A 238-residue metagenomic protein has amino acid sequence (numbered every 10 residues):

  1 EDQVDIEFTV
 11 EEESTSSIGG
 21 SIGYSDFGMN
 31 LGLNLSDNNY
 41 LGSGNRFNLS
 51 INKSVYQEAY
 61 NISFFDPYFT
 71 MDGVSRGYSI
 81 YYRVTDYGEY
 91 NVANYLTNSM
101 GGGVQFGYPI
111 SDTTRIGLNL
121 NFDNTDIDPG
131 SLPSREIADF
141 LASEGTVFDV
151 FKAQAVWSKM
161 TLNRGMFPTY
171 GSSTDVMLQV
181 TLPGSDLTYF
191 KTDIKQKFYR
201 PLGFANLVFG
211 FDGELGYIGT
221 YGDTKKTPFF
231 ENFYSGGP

Functional and structural regions predicted by a protein language model:
E1-P168, S172-S173: Gram-negative/organellar outer-membrane beta-barrel architecture
S17-G19, Y24-S25, E136-T146, V150-P238: C-terminal outer-membrane beta-barrel translocator/porin domains of Gram-negative envelope proteins and their
